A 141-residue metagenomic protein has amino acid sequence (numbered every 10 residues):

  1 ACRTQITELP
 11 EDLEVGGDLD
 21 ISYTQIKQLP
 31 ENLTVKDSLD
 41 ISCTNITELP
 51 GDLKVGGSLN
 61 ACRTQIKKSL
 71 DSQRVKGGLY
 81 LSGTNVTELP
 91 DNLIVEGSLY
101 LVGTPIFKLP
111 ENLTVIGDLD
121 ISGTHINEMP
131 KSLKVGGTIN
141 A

Functional and structural regions predicted by a protein language model:
A1-Q5, V15-I26, V35-I46, V55-I66 (+4 more regions): Concave beta-strand-loop units of leucine-rich repeat
L9, L29, L49, S69-L70 (+3 more regions): Canonical leucine-rich repeat
D12-L13, P30-L33, D52-L53, S72-Q73 (+3 more regions): Hydrophobic anchor residues at the C-terminal helix/turn of individual leucine-rich repeat
